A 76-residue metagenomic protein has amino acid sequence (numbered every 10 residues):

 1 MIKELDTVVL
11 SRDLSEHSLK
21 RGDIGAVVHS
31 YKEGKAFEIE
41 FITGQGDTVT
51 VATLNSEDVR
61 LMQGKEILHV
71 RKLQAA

Functional and structural regions predicted by a protein language model:
I2-K65: Basic/aromatic-rich interaction segments and small domains that mediate binding to polyanionic partners
G64-A76: Long, low-complexity intrinsically disordered regions
